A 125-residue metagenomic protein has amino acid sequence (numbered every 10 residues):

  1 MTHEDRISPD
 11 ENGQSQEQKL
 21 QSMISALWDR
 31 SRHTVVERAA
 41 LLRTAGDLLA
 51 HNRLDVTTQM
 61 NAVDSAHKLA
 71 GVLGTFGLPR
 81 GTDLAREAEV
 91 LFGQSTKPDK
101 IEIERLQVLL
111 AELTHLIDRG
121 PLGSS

Functional and structural regions predicted by a protein language model:
M1-T44, F76, S95-S125: Amphipathic, coiled-coil-like alpha-helical segments
P9, Q14-E17, Q21-S22, L48-L49 (+4 more regions): Mixed-charge, polar/low-complexity N-terminal
R30-R32, R38-A39, G46, Q59-A62 (+4 more regions): Functionally constrained cores in energy, signaling, and assembly domains
T44-D47, H51, G71, V90 (+1 more regions): Regular, well-ordered alpha-helical segments
L49, R53, M60, R80 (+4 more regions): Residue-level signal for alpha-helical context at structural boundaries
L54-Q94: Extended, amphipathic alpha-helices with heptad-repeat/coiled-coil or helix-bundle character that serve as
